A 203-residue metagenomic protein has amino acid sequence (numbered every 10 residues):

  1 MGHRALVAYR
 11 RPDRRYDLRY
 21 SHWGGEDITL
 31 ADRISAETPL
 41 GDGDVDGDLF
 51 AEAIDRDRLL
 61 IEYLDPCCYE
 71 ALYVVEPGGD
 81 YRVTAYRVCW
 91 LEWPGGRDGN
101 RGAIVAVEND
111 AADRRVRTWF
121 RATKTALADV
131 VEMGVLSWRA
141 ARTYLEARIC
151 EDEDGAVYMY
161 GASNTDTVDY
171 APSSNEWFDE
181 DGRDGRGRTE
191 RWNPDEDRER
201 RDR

Functional and structural regions predicted by a protein language model:
M1-R203: Acidic, polar-rich N-terminal leader regions of halophilic archaeal proteins
